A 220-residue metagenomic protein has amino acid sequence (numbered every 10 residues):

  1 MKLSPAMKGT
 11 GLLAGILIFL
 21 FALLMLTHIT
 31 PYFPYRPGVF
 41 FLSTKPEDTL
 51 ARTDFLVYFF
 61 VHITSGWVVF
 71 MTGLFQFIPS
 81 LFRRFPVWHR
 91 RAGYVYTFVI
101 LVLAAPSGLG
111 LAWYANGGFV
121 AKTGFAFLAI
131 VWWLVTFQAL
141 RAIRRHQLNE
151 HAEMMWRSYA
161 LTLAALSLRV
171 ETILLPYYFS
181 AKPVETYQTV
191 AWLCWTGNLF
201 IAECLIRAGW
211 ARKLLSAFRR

Functional and structural regions predicted by a protein language model:
M1-R220: Alpha-helical membrane insertion/targeting regions
